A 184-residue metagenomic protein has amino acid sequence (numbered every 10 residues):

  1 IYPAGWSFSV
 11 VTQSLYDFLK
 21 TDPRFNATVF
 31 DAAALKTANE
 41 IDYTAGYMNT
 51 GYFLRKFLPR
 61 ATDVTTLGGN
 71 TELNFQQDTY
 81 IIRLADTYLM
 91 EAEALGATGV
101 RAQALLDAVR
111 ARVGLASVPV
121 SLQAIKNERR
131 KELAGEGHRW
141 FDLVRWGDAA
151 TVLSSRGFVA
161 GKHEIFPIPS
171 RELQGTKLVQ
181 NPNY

Functional and structural regions predicted by a protein language model:
I1, T71-N74, T79, L95 (+2 more regions): Long, intrinsically disordered, low-complexity segments
P3-F8: Transcriptional activation interfaces
V10-L84: Flexible, polar/acidic helix-loop-strand segments at domain edges
Q76-R112: Extended amphipathic alpha-helical segments enriched in small hydrophobics
